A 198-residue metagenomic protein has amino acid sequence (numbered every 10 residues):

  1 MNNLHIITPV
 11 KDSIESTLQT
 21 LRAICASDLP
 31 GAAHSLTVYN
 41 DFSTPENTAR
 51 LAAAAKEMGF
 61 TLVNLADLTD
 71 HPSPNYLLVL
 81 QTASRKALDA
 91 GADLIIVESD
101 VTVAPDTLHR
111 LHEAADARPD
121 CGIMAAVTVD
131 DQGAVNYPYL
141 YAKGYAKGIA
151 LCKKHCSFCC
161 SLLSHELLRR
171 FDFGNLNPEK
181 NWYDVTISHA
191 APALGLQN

Functional and structural regions predicted by a protein language model:
R22-A33: Short, acidic, metal-binding catalytic loop of nucleotide-sugar glycosyltransferases
Y39-L51: A conserved acidic beta->alpha catalytic loop
E57-A90: Active-site-proximal specificity loops/subdomain of glycosyltransferases
G91-T102: Short beta-strand-to-loop acidic/aromatic patch adjacent to the donor-nucleotide binding site
L108-I123: Conserved donor-nucleotide/metal-binding helix-loop-beta segment in metal-dependent transferases, i.e., the alpha-helix
M124-P138: Short beta-strand-to-loop element that shapes/binds the nucleotide-sugar donor at the catalytic cleft/hinge
G144-L163: A recurrent flexible, glycine/aromatic-enriched loop bordering the glycosyltransferase active site that acts as
E179-I187: Acidic donor-binding loop at a coil-to-helix junction in glycosyltransferase catalytic cores that engages
